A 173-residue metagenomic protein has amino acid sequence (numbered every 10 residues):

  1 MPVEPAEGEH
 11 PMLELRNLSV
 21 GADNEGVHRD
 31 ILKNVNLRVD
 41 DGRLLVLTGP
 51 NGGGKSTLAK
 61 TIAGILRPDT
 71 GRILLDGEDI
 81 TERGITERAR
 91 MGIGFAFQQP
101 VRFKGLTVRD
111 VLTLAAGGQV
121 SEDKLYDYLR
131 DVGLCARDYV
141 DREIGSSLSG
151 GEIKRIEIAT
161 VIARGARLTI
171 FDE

Functional and structural regions predicted by a protein language model:
T48-P50: The feature captures the beta-strand-to-loop junction immediately N-terminal to the Walker
A63: Helix-to-loop junction immediately C-terminal to a conserved catalytic motif
D79-G94: ABC ATPase NBD coupling module
Q99, G105-K124: Q-loop/switch helix immediately C-terminal to the Walker
I158: Hydrophobic anchor residue at the start of the ABC signature
V161-I162: ABC ATPase C-loop
